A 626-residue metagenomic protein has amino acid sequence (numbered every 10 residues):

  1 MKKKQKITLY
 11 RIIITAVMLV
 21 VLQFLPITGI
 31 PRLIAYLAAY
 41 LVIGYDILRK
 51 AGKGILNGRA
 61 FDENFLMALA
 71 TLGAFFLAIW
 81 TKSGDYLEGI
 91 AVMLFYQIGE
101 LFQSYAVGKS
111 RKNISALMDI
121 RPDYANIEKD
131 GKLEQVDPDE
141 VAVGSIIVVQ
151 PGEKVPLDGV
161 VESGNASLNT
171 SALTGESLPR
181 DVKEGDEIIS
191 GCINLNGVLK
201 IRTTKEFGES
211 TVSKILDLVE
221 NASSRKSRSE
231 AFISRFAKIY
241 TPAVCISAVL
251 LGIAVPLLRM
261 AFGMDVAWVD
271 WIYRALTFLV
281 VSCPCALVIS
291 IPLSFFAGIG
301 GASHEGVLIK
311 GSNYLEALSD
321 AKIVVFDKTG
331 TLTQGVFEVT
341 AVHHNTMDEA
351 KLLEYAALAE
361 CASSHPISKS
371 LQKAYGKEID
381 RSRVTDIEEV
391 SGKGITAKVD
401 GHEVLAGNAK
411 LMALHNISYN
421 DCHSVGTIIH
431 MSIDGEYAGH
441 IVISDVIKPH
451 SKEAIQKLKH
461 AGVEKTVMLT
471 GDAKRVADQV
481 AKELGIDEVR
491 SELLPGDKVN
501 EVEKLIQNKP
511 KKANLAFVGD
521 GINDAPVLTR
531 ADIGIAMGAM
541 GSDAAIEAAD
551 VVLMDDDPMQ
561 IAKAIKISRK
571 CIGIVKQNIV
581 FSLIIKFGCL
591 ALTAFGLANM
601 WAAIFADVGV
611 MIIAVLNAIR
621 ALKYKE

Functional and structural regions predicted by a protein language model:
M1, A116-E209, N313-A356, K398-V399: Conserved cytosolic catalytic loops of P-type ATPases
M1-V17, I34, L48-F76, L216-L250 (+6 more regions): Soluble-to-membrane junctions at the N-terminal ends of transmembrane alpha-helices in multi-pass ion-transporting
K2-Y124, K226, R235, P242 (+1 more regions): Transmembrane helix-loop-helix hairpins at the membrane interface
G29-L37, A60-L66, T81-V92, F232 (+3 more regions): Membrane-water interface of transmembrane alpha-helices in multipass transporters/channels
N57, E63-T71, L173, Y273 (+2 more regions): Conserved catalytic phosphorylation-site environment of P-type ATPases
F65-L66, M93-P151, A172, V182 (+6 more regions): Juxtamembrane coupling segments of multi-pass membrane pumps/enzymes
V339, H343-K465, K474, I486-V502: P-type ATPase nucleotide-binding
V399-G401, T427, I433-Q577: Conserved ATP-binding TGD loop and adjacent catalytic N/P-domain core of P-type ATPases
